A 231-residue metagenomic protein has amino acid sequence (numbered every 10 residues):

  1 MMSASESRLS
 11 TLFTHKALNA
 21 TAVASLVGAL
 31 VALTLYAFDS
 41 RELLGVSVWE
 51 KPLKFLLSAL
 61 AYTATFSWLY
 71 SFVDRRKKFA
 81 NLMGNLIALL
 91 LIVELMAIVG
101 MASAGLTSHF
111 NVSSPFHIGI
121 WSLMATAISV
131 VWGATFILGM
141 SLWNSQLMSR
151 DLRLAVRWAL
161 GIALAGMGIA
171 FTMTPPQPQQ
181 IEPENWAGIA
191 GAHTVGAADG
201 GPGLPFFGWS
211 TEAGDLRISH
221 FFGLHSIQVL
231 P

Functional and structural regions predicted by a protein language model:
M1-T14: Short, Lys/Arg-rich, polar N-terminal cytosolic tail immediately upstream of the first transmembrane signal-anchor
S10-T11, S113, F206-T211: Helix-boundary and loop/linker segments of multi-pass membrane transporters
L12-H15, K77-A88, S149-V156: Membrane-interfacial loop-to-helix junctions in multi-pass inner-membrane proteins
A17-A37, W49-F72, G84-S103, L123-L138 (+2 more regions): Hydrophobic cores of alpha-helical transmembrane segments in multi-pass integral membrane proteins
L43-P52, F110-L123, D151-L154, P183-E184 (+1 more regions): Non-cytosolic membrane-interface motifs at loop->transmembrane helix junctions
H109-L147: Internal, conserved structured core segments that host functional sites
V131-A190: Hydrophobic, aromatic-enriched interface-forming segments
P175-S226: Membrane-interfacial catalytic/cofactor-binding modules of polytopic membrane enzymes
